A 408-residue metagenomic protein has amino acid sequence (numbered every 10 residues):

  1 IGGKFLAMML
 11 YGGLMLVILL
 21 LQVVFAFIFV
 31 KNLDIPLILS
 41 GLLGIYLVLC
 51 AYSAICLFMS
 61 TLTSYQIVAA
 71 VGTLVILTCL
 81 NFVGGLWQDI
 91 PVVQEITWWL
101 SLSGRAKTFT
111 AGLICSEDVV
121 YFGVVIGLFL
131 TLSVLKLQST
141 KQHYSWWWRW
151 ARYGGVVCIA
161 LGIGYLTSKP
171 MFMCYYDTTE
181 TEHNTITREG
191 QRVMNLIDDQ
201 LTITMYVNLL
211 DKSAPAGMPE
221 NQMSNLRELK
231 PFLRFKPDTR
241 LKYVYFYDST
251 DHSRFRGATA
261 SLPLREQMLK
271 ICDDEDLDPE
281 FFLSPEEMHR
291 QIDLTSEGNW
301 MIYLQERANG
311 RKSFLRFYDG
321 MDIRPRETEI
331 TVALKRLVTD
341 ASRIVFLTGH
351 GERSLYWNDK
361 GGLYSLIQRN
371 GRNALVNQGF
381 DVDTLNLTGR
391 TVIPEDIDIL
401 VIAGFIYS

Functional and structural regions predicted by a protein language model:
K4, M8, L74-T78, I126-G127: Residue-level recognition of pore/gate-forming positions within transmembrane alpha-helices of multi-pass
K4-S64: Secretory targeting signals
V23, F27, C56, S60 (+7 more regions): Membrane-water interface at transmembrane helix exits
I38-L43, I67-V71, V119-G123, A151-G154: Hydrophobic alpha-helical transmembrane segments
G41-A51, L74-F82, Y153-C158: Small-residue-enriched core segments of transmembrane alpha-helices in multipass membrane transport and channel
L49-A54, V119-V134: Hydrophobic cores of alpha-helical transmembrane segments in multi-pass inner/ER membrane proteins, independent
Q66-T110: Transmembrane helix segments
G85, D89, S103-S116, L128 (+3 more regions): Short, surface-exposed patches at the edges or C-terminal ends of soluble domains, predominantly
